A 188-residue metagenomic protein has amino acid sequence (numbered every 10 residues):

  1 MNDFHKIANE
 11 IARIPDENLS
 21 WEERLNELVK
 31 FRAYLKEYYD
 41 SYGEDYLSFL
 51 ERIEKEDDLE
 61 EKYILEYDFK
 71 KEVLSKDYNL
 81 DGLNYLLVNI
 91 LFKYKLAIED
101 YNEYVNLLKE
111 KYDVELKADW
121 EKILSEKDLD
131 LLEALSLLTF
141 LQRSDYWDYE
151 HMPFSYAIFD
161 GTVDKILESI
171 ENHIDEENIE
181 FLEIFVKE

Functional and structural regions predicted by a protein language model:
N2-L47, D68, N84, V88-F92 (+1 more regions): Short terminal alpha-helical segments
E27, L65, L86-V88, L137-L141 (+1 more regions): Amphipathic alpha-helical elements of HEAT/ARM-like alpha-solenoid repeat scaffolds that form extended
D40, K95-E99, Y112-V114, D128-L129 (+3 more regions): Alpha-helix capping and inter-helical loop/turn segments
D45-L47, I53-G82, L129-Y156: Acidic, low-complexity, intrinsically disordered interaction modules
L74, Y78-L116: Intrinsically disordered, low-complexity linker/tail regions enriched in Pro/Ser/Thr and polar/acidic residues
W120-L132: Short, charge/polar-rich alpha-helical segments
F140, S144-K187: Amphipathic alpha-helical binding modules
